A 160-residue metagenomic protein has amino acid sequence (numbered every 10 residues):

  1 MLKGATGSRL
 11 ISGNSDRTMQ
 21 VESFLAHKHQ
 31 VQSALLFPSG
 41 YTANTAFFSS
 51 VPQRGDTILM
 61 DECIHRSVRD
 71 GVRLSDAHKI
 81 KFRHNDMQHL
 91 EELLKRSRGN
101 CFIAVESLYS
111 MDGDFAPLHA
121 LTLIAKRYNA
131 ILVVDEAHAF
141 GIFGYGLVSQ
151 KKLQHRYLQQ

Functional and structural regions predicted by a protein language model:
L2-S39: Conserved N-terminal alpha-helix of the aminotransferase class I/II PLP-enzyme fold
L10-N14, R66, M87-Q88, L108-D112 (+1 more regions): Short, small-residue-enriched loops and turns at beta-alpha junctions that line or gate enzyme active sites
F47-R66: Conserved PLP-anchoring active-site segment centered on the Schiff-base-forming lysine
R54, L74-D76, Y128, R156: Short, structured coil segments at secondary-structure junctions
I80, H84-V134: Active-site phosphate-binding strand-loop segment of PLP-dependent enzymes
N129, V148-Q160: Conserved active-site segment immediately N-terminal to the catalytic lysine that forms the internal aldimine
A130-G144: SF2 helicase catalytic motif II
